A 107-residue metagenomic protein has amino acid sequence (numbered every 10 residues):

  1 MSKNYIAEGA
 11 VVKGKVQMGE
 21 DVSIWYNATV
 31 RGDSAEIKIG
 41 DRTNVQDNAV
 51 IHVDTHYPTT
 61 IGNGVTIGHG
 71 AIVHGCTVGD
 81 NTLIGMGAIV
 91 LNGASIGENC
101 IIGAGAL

Functional and structural regions predicted by a protein language model:
S2, A7-E8, K13-G14, G19-E20 (+13 more regions): Left-handed beta-helix
E36: Phosphate/pyrophosphate-binding betaalpha-module
